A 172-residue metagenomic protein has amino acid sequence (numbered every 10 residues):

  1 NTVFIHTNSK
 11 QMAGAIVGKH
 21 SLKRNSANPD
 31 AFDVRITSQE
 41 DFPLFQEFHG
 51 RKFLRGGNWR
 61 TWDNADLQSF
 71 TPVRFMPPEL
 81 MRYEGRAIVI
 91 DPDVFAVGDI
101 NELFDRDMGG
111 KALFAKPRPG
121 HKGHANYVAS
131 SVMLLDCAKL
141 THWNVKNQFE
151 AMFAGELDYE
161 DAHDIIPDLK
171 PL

Functional and structural regions predicted by a protein language model:
N1-L172: Glycosyltransferase catalytic domains, chiefly GT-A lineage
